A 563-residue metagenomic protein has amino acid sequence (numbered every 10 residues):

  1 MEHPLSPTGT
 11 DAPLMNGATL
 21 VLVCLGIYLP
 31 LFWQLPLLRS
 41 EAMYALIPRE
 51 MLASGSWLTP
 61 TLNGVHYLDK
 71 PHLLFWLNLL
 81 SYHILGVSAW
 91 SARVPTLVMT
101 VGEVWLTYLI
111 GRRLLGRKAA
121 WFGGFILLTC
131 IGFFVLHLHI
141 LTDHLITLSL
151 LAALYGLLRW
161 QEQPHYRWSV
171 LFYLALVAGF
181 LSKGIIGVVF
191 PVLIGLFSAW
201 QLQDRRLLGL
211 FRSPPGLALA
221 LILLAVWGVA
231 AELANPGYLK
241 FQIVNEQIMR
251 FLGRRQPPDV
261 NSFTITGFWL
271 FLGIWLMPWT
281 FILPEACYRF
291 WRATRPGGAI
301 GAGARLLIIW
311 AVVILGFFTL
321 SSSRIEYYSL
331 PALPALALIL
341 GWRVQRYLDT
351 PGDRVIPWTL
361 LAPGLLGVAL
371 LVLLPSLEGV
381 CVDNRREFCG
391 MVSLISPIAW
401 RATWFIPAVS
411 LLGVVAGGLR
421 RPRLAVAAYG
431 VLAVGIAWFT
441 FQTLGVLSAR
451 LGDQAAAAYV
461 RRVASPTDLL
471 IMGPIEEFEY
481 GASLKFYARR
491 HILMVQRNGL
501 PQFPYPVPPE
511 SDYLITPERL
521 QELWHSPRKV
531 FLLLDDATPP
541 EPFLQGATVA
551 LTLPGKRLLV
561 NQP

Functional and structural regions predicted by a protein language model:
E2-R354: Membrane-integral, polyisoprenol-dependent glycosyltransferases of the GT-C/oligosaccharyltransferase superfamily
P4-L5, V170, C287-P563: Membrane-embedded architecture of ER/inner-membrane glycosylation machinery
